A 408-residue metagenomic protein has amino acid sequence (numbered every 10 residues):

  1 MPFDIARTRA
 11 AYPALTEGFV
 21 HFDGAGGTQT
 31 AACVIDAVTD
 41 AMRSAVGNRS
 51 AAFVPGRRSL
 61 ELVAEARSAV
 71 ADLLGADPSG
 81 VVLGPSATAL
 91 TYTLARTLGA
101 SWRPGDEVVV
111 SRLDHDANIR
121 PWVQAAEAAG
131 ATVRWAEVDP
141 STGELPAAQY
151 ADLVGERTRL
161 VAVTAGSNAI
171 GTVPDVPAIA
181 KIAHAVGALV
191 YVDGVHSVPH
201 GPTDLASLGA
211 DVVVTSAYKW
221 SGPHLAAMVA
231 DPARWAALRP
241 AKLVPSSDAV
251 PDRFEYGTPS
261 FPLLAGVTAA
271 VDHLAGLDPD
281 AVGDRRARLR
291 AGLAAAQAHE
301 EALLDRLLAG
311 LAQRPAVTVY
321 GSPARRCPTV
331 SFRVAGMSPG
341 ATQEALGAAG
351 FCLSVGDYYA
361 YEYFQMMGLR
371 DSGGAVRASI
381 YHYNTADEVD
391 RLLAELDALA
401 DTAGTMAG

Functional and structural regions predicted by a protein language model:
M1-G408: Pyridoxal 5′-phosphate
